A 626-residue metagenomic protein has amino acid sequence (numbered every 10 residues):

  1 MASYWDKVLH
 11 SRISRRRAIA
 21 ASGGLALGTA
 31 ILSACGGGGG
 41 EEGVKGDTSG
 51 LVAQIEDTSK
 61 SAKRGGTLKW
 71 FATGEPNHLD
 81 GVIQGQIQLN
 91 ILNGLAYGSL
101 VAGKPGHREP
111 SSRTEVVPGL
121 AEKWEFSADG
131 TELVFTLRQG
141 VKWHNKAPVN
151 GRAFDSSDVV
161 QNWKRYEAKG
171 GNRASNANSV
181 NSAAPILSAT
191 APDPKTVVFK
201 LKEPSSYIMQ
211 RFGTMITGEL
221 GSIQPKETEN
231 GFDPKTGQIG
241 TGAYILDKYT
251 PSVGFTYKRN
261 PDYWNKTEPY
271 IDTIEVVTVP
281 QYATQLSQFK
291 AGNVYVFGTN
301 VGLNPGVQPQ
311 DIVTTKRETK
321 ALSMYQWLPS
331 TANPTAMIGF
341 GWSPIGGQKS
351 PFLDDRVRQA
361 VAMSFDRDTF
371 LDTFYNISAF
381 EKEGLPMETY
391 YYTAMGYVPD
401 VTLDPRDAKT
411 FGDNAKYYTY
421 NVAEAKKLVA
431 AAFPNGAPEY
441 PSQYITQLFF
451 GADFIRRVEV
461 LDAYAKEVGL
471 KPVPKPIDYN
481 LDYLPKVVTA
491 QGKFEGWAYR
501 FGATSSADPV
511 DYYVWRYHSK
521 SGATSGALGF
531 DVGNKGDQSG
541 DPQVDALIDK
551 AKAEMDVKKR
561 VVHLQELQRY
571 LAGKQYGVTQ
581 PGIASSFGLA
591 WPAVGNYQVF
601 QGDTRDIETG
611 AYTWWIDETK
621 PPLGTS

Functional and structural regions predicted by a protein language model:
A2, G23-L32, G36-G37, T250-G254 (+5 more regions): Detector for C-terminal structural segments
G40-D47, R173-N176, S188-T190, D247-K258 (+4 more regions): Extracellular/periplasmic solute-recognition and catalytic clefts
K69, G151-Q161, P194-K200, P204 (+8 more regions): Alpha-helical secondary-structure segments
F71-A128, K164, G237-T241: N-terminal lobe/hinge region of extracytoplasmic solute-binding protein
A72-G94, L120, A147-R152, I208-G218 (+3 more regions): A structural "hinge/loop" feature
E122-N172, V198, V276, Q285-A291 (+2 more regions): Aromatic- and charge-enriched surface segment that lines or borders ligand/interaction sites
G130, H144, K200-L220, D233-T284 (+2 more regions): Aromatic-rich, solvent-exposed beta-strand/loop patch
T136, G171-Q224, K248: Surface-exposed binding/hinge segments that line and control ligand-binding clefts or catalytic entry sites
